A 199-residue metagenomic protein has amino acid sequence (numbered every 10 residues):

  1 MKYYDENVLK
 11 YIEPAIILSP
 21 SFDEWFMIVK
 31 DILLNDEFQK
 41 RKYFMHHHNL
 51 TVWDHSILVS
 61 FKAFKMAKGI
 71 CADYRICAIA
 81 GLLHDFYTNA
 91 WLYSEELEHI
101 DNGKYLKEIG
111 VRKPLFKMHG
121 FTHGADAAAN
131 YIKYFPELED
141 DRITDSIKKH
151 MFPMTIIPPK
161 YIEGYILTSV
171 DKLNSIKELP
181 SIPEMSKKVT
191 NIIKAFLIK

Functional and structural regions predicted by a protein language model:
M1-K199: Metal-dependent phosphohydrolase cores
